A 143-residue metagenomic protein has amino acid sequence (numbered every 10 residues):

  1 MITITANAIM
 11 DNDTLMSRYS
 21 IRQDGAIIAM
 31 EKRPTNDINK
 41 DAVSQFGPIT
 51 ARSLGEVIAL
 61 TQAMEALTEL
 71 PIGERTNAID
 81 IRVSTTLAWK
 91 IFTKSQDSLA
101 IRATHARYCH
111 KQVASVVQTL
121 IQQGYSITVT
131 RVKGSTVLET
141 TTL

Functional and structural regions predicted by a protein language model:
M1-L54, A66-E69: RNase H-like nuclease fold core
V57: Catalytic phosphate/metal-binding cores of nucleic-acid and nucleotide-processing enzymes, i.e., regions that mediate
T61-T142: RNase H catalytic domain
